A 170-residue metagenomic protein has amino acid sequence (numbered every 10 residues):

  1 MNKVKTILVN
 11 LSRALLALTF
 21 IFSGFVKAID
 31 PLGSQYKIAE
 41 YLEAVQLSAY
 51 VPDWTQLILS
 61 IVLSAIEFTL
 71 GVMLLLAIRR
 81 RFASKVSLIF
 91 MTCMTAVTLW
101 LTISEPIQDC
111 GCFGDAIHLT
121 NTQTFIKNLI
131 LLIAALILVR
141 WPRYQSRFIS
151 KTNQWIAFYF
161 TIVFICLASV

Functional and structural regions predicted by a protein language model:
M1-I7: Short, Lys/Arg-rich, polar N-terminal cytosolic tail immediately upstream of the first transmembrane signal-anchor
N2, L76-A83, R143-N153: Membrane-interface helix-boundary motifs at transmembrane edges
L8-A28, Q56-V97: Functionalized membrane-embedded alpha-helices
S23-L63: Solvent-exposed, well-ordered loop and adjacent helix/strand elements within mature globular domains that form
L47-V51, V97-E105, F164-S169: Juxtamembrane membrane-interface segments at transmembrane alpha-helix termini
W54-A65, T124-A134: Hydrophobic alpha-helical transmembrane segments
T92-Q145: Membrane-embedded alpha-helical segments of integral membrane proteins
I149-V170: Internal/C-terminal transmembrane anchor helices
